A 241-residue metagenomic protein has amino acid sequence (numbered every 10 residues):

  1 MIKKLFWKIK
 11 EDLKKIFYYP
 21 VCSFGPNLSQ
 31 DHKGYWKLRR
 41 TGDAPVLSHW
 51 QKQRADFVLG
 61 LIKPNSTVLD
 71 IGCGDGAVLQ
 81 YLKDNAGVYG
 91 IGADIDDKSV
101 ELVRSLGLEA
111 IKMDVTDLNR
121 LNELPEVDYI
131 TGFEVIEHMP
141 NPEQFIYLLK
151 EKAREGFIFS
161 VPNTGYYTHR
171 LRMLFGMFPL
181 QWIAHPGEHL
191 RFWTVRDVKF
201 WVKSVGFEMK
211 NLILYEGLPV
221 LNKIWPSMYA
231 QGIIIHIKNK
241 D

Functional and structural regions predicted by a protein language model:
I2-P125, Y129, F133, E143-L148 (+5 more regions): Conserved N-terminal segment of class I S-adenosyl-L-methionine
E134-H138: A short His-aromatic
M139-P140, A153-R154: Helix-to-beta-strand junctions that scaffold the AdoMet/dcAdoMet cofactor pocket in Class I SAM-dependent enzymes
P140-Q144, H169: Short N-terminal helix/helix-N-cap motif within the alpha/beta-hydrolase-1
R154-N163: Conserved beta-strand signature within the Rossmann-like core of class I S-adenosyl-L-methionine
G165-Y167, L218: Feature marks short, surface-exposed loop/turn motifs that line or immediately flank catalytic pockets and channel
V205-F207: A structural motif corresponding to the C-terminal end of an alpha-helix and its immediate exit/capping segment
